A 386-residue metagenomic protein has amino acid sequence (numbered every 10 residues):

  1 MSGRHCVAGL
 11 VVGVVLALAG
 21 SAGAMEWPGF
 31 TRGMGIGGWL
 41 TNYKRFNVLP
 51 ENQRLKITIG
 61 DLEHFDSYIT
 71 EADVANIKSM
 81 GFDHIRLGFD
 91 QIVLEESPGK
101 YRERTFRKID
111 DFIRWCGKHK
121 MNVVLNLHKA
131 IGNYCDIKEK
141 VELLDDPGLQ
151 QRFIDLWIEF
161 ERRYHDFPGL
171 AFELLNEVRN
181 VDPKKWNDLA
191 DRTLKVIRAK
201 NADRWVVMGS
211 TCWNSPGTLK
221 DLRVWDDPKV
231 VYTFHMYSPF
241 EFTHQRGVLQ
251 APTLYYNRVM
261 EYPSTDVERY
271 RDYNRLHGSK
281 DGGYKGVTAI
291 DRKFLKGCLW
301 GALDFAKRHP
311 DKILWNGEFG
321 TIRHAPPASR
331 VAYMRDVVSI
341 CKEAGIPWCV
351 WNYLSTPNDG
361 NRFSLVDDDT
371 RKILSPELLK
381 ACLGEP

Functional and structural regions predicted by a protein language model:
M1-R4: N-terminal secretory signal peptides that target proteins for export/translocation
A8-A19: Bacterial N-terminal signal peptides
A22-A24: Boundary at the C-terminal end of the N-terminal hydrophobic targeting segment
W27-W205, S210-T218, K229, P357 (+2 more regions): Active-site mouth of glycoside hydrolases
F30, P147-K285, A289, K296-T321 (+1 more regions): Active-site region of glycoside hydrolase catalytic domains
R45-F46, F242-R246, N352, G360-R362: Short conserved micro-motifs at the rims of enzyme active sites and ligand-binding pockets
K78-F89, V93-E95, I290, F294-R330 (+1 more regions): Extended amphipathic secondary-structure runs
A325-P386: Aromatic-rich peripheral "rim/lid" segments of glycoside hydrolase catalytic domains that contact and position glycan
